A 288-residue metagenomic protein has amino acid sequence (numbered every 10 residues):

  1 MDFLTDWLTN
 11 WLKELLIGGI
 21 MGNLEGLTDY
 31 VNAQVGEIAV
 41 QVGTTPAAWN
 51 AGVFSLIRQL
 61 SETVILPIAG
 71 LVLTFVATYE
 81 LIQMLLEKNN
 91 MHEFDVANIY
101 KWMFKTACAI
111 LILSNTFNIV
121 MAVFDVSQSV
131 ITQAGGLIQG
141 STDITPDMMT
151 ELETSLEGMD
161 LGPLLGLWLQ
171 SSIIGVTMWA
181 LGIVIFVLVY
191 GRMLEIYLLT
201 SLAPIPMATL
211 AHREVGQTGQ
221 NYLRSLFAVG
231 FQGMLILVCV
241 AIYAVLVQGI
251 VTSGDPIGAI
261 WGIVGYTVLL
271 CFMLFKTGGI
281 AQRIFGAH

Functional and structural regions predicted by a protein language model:
M1-V72, K88-A97, A107-T177, G216 (+3 more regions): Gly/Ser-rich, low-complexity
P67-Y79, I196: Hydrophobic alpha-helical transmembrane segments
F75, V120, S127, V184-V187 (+3 more regions): Membrane-embedded alpha-helices of multi-pass transport/permease systems
L81-F94, G182-F186, E214-V215: Membrane-water interface regions at transmembrane-helix termini and the short interhelical loops of multi-pass membrane
W102-K105: Elongated alpha-helical scaffolds
I174, M178-L210, R224-L246: Alpha-helical transmembrane segments of helical membrane proteins, especially in multi-pass transport, channel
